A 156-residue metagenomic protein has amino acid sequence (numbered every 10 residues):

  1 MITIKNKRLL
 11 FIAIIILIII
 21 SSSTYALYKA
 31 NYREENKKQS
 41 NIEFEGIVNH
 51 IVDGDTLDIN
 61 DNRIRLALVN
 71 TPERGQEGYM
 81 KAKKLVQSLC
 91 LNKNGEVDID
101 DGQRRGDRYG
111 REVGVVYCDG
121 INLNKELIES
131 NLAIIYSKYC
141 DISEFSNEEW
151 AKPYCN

Functional and structural regions predicted by a protein language model:
I2-N156: Small beta-barrel nucleic-acid-binding modules, primarily SNase/OB-fold domains and secondarily Tudor-like barrels
